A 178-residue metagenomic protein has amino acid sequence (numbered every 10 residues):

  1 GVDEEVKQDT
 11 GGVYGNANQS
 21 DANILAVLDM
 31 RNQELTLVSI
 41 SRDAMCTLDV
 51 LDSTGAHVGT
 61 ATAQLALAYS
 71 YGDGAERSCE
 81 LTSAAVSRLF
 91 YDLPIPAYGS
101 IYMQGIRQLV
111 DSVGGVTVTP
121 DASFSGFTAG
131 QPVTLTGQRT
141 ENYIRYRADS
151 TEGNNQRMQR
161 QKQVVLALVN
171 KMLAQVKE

Functional and structural regions predicted by a protein language model:
G1-E178: Non-catalytic, solvent-exposed segments at the cell envelope interface
